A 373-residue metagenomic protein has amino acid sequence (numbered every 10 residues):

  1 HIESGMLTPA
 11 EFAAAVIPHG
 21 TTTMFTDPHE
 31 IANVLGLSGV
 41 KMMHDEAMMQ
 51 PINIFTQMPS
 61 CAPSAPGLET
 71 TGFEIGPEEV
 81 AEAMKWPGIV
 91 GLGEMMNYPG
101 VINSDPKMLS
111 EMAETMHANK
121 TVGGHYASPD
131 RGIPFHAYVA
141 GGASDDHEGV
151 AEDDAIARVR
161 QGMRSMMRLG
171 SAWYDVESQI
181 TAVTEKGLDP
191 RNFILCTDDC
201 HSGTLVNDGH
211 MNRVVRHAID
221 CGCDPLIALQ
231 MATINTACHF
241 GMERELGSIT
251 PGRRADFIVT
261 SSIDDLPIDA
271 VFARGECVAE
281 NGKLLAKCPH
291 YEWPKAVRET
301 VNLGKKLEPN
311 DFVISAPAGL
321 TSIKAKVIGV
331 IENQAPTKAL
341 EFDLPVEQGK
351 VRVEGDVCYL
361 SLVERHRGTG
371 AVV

Functional and structural regions predicted by a protein language model:
H1-A13: Di-metal (Zn2+ and/or Mg2+/Mn2+) metal-binding site signature of metallo-dependent hydrolases with the MBL/beta-CASP
H1-E3, H29-I31, P59-S64, E94-Y98 (+4 more regions): Active-site beta-loop-alpha junctions enriched in small/polar residues
G5-L7, D27, Q57, H125 (+2 more regions): Structural motif
A10-T121, E185-L188: Divalent-metal coordination cores built from histidine and acidic residues
G20, M43, L92, R158 (+3 more regions): Divalent metal-coordination and catalytic microenvironments
Q57-P59, C196, S361-V363: Short beta-strand segments
E74-E94, G100-M167, Y174-L195, V206-I227 (+3 more regions): Histidine/acidic residue-rich metal-binding segments in metalloenzymes
V206-G222, L226-V373: Active-site microenvironment of metallo-dependent hydrolases
